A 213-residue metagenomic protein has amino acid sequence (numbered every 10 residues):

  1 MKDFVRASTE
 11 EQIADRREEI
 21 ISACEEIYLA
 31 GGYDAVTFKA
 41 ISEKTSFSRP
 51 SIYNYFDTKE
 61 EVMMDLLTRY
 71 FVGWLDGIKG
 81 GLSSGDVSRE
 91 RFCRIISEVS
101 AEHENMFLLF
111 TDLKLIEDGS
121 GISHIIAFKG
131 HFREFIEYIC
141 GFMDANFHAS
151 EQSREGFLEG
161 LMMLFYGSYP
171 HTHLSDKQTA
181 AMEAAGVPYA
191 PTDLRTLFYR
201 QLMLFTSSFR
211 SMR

Functional and structural regions predicted by a protein language model:
M1-D15: N-terminal intrinsically disordered/low-complexity leader segments
D15, E19-E26, K44, E61-G81 (+3 more regions): Alpha-helical structural segments
E19, I27, Y33-E61, D65: Helix-turn-helix
A23-A30, G73-G81, G160, L164-H171 (+2 more regions): Solvent-exposed, amphipathic alpha-helical segments
D65, K79-M106, R154-L161: Hydrophobic alpha-helical connector segments
S100-I126, D176-A181: Amphipathic alpha-helical segments used for helix-helix packing
G119-F147, T196-Y199: Amphipathic alpha-helical packing segments from all-alpha helical-bundle domains
G141, A145, A149, G167-R213: C-terminal peripheral helix-coil segments that are non-catalytic and often amphipathic
